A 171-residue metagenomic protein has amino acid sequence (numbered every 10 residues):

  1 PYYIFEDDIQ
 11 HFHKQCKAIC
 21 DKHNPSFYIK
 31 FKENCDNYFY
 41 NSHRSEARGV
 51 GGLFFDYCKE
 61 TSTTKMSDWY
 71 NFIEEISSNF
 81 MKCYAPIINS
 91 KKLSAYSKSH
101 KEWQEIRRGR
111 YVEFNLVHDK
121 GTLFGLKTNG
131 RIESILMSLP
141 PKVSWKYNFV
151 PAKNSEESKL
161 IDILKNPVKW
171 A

Functional and structural regions predicted by a protein language model:
P1, C16, L53-F55, F80 (+4 more regions): Generic structural hydrophobic/aromatic packing signal, biased to beta-strands
P1-F5, C16-D21, C58-I73: Short histidine-centered catalytic/ligand-binding loop motif
P1-N34, V150, A171: Compact, glycine/acidic-enriched structural inserts
D21-E33, Y40-E46, S77-A95: Secondary-structure boundary elements
D36-T61, G109-L116: Aromatic/basic-lined ligand-recognition segments that form π-stacking hydrophobic pockets flanked by Lys/Arg to engage
M66-F124, K159-W170: Extended, compositionally biased non-globular segments
D119-S138: Amphipathic alpha-helical/coiled-coil segments positioned at domain termini
I132-A171: TerminUS-proximal long segments
